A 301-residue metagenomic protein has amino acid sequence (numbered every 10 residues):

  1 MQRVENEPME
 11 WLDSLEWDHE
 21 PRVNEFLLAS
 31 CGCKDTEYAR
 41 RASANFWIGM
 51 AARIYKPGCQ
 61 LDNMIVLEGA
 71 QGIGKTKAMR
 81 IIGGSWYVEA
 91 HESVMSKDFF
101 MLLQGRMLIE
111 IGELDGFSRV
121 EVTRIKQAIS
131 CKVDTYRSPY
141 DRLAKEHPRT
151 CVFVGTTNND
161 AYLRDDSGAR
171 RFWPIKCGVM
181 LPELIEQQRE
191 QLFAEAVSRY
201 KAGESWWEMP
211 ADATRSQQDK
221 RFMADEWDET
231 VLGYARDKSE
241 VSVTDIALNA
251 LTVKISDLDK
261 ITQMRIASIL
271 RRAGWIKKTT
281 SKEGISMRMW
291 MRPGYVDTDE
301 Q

Functional and structural regions predicted by a protein language model:
M1-G105, V243-T244, L251: P-loop NTPase catalytic core of nucleic-acid-dependent motor ATPases
F99-Q104, S138-T156: AAA+/SF3 P-loop NTPase mechanochemical coupling elements
G105-M107, C131, R149-V152, S167-W173: Short glycine-/polar-rich loops that comprise or flank the Walker A/P-loop and associated switch/sensor motifs
L108-S130, N159-A169: Conserved AAA+/SF3 P-loop NTPase catalytic/coupling segment centered on the Walker-B
V122-K145: Conserved catalytic/switch belt of AAA+ P-loop NTPases
L163-P182: A short helix-turn-beta junction within AAA+ P-loop NTPase domains corresponding to the substrate/partner-engaging
I185-Q218: Long, low-complexity, charged/polar intrinsically disordered regions in eukaryotic proteins
E208-Q301: DNA transaction DNA-binding modules
